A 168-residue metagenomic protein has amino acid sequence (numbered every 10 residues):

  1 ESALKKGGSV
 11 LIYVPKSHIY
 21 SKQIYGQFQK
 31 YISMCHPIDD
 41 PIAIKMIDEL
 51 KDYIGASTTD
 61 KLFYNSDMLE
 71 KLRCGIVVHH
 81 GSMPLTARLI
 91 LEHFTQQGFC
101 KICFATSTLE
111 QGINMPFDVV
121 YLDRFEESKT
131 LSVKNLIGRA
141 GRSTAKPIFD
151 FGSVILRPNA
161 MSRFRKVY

Functional and structural regions predicted by a protein language model:
E1-I102, F117, E126-V133, I137: Conserved C-terminal RecA-like helicase domain
L85-A87, E110-I113, S162-F164: Flexible loop/turn segments at secondary-structure boundaries
I102-E126, G152-I155: A short beta-strand element within the Helicase C-terminal
V119, E126-Y168: Conserved segment of the helicase C-terminal RecA-like domain
